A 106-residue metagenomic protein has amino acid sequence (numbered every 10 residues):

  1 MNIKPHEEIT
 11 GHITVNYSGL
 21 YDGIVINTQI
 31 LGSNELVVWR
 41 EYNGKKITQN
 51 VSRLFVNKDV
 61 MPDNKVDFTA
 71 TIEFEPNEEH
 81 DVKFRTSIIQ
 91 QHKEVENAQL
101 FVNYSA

Functional and structural regions predicted by a protein language model:
M1-A106: C-terminal beta-sandwich interaction modules and adjacent acidic, Ser/Thr/Pro/Gly-rich low-complexity tails used
